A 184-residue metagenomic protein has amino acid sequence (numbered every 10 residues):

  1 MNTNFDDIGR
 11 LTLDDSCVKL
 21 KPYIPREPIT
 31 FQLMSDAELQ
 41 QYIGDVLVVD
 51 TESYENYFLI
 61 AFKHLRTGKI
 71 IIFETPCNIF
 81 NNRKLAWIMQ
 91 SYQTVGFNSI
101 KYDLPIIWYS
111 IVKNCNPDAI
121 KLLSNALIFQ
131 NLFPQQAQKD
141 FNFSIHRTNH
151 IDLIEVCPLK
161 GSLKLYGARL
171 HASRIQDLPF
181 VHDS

Functional and structural regions predicted by a protein language model:
M1-N2, G167: Short intrinsically disordered, low-complexity coil segments enriched in acidic
N2-F133: Conserved RNase H-like, two-metal-ion catalytic cores of nucleic-acid enzymes
Y57-F58, K101-S184: Metal-dependent phosphoesterase core characteristic of DEDDh/y 3'-5' exonuclease domains
